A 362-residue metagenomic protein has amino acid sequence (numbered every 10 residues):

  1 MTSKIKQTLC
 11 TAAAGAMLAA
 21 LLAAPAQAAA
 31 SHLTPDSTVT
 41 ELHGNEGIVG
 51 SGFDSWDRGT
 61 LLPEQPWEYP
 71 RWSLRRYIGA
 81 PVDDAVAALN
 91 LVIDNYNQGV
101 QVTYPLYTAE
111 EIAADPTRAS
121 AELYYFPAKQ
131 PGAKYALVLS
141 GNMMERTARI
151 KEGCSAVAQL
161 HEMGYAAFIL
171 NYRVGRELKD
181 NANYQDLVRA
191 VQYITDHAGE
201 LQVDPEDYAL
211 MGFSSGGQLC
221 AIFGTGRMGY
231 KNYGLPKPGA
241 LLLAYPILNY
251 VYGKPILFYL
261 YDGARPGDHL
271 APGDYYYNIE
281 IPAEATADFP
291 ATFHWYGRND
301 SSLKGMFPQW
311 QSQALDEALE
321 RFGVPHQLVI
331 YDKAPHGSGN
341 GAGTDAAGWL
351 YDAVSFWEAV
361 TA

Functional and structural regions predicted by a protein language model:
L22-A30: Sec-dependent signal peptide cleavage junction
S31-D36, H43-E46, F53, Q309 (+2 more regions): C-terminal catalytic histidine-bearing segment of alpha/beta-hydrolase fold enzymes
G50-P131, D180: N-terminal cap/lid segment of alpha/beta-hydrolase-fold proteins
A121-G132, L201, I281-T286: Short beta-strand-to-loop junctions in surface cap/lid or active-site-entrance loops
A133-N142: Short beta-strand element of the alpha/beta-hydrolase
A148-E152, F168-P205, G341-G348: Catalytic nucleophile-loop/oxyanion-hole region of alpha/beta-hydrolase and closely related hydrolase-like folds
R189-Y259, Y276, E284: Primarily recognizes the serine-hydrolase "nucleophile elbow" in alpha/beta-hydrolase and SGNH/GDSL folds
Y233-P236, A240, P246-K254, A271-Q313 (+2 more regions): The feature captures the conserved acid-bearing segment of alpha/beta-hydrolase catalytic domains
